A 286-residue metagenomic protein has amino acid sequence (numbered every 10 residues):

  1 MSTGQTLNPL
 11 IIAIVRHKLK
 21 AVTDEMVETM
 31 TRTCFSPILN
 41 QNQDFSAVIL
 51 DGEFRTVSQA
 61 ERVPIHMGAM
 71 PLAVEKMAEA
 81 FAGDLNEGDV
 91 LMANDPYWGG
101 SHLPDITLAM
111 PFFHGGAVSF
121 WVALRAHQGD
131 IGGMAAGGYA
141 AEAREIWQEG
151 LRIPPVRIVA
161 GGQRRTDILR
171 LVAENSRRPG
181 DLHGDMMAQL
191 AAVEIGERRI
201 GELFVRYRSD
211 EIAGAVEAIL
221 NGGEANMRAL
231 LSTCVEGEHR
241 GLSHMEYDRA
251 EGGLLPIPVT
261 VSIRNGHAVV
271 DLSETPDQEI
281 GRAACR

Functional and structural regions predicted by a protein language model:
S2-V15, R152-M227: N-terminal leader/propeptide and maturation segments of large enzyme subunits in energy/redox metabolism and hydrolases
K18-N42, A78-A82, M92-G99: Short, basic/aromatic recognition patches
Q41-D44, P104-I106: Short, small/polar residue-rich loop motifs at catalytic or cofactor-binding pockets
G52-Q59, P71-D95: Regulatory sensory and allosteric helical modules in signal-transduction proteins and certain transcription factors
D105-G115, A123, V261-S262: A short, hydrophobic, proline-anchored segment that marks a local hinge/packing element in signaling and regulatory
V118-R177, Q278-G281: Gly/Pro-rich active-site capping loops and adjacent beta-alpha segments that organize cofactor/substrate pockets
R198-D277: Accessory "access/gating" subregions that flank catalytic or transport cores
A283-C285: Conserved small/polar residues in nucleotide/adenosyl-binding loops
